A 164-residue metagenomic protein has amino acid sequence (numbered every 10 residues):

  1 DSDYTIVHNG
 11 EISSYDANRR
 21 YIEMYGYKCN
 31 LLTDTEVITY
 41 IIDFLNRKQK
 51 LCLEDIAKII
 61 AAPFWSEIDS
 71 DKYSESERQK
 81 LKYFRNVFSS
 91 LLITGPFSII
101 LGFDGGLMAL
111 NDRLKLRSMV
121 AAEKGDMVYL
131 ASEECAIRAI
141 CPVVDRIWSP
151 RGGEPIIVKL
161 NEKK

Functional and structural regions predicted by a protein language model:
D1-K164: Conserved short alpha-helical segments that host acidic/polar catalytic motifs at enzyme active sites
